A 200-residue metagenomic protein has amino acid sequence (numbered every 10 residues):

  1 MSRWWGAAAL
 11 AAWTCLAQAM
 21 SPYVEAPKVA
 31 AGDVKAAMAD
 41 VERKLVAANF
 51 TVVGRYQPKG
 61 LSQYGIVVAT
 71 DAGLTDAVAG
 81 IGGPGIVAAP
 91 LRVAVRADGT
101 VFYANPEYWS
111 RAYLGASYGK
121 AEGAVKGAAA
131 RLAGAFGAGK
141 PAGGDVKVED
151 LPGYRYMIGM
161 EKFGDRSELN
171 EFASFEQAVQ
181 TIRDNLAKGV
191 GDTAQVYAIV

Functional and structural regions predicted by a protein language model:
M1-G6: Bacterial N-terminal signal peptides that target proteins for export
A12-L16: N-terminal signal peptide c-region/cleavage motif recognized by signal peptidases
A19-G60, G137-V200: Terminal, regulation- and interaction-focused segments at domain boundaries
P58-G60, G73-L74, Y108-S110: Solvent-exposed loop/turn segments at secondary-structure junctions within structured extracellular/periplasmic domains
Q63-Y103: Mid-chain, structured segments of secreted extracytoplasmic proteins
V101, N105-G143: Hydrophobic alpha-helical segments and helix pairs
